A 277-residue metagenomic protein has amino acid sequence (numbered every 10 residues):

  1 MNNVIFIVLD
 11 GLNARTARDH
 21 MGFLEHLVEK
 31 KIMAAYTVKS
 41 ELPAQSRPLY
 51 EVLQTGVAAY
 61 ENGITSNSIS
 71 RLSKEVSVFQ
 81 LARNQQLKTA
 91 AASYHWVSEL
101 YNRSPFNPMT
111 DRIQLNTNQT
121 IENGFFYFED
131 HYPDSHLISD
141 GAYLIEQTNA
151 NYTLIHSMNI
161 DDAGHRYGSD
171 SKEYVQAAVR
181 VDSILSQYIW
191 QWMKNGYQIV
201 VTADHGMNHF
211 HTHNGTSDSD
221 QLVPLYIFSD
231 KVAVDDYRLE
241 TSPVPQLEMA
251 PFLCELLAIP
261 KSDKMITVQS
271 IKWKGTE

Functional and structural regions predicted by a protein language model:
M1-E277: Feature captures the catalytic ectodomains and active-site-proximal regions of enzymes that hydrolyze or transfer
